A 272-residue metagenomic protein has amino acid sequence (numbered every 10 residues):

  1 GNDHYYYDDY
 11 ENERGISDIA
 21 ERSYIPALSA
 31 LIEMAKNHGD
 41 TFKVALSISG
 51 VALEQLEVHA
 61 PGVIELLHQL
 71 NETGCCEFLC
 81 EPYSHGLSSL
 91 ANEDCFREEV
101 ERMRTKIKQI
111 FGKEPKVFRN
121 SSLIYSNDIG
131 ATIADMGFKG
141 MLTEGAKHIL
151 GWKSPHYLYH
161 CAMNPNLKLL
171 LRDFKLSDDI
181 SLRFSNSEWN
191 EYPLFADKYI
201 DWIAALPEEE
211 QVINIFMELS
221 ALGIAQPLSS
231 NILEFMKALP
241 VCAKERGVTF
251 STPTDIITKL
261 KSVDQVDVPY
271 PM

Functional and structural regions predicted by a protein language model:
G1-R22, M163-L167, N186, D201-M272: Active-site and substrate-binding clefts of carbohydrate-active enzymes
N2-N92, K116-R119, K139-E144, T252: Short, well-structured secondary-structure segments
L28-I32, I64-H68, R97-R104, G130 (+2 more regions): Generic structural signal for well-ordered alpha-helices, preferentially at hydrophobic/aromatic core positions
G50-E54, Y83-G86, L123-S126, A146-H148 (+3 more regions): Short, solvent-exposed loop/turn segments at secondary-structure junctions
V63-C80, R97, K113, A131-P155 (+1 more regions): Acidic, His- and aromatic-enriched active-site or binding-groove loops in soluble protein domains that engage sugars
G86-Q109, N166-L167, L171-P207, Q226-I232: Alpha-helical scaffold elements lining the catalytic groove of polysaccharide deacetylases
L90-A91, I149-Y157, D179-S181, S262: Short, charged, surface-exposed secondary-structure boundary motifs
D94-T132: A conserved hydrophobic secondary-structure block that centers on an alpha-helix together with its immediately flanking
